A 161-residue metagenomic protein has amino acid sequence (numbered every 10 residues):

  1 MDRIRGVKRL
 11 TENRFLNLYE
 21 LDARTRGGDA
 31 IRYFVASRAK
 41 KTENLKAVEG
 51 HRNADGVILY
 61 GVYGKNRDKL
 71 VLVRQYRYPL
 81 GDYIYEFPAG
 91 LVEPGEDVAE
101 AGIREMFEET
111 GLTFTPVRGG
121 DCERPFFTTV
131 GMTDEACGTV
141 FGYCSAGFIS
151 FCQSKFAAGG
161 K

Functional and structural regions predicted by a protein language model:
M1-R9, L16: A short, amphipathic edge element
R9-R14, R26, V48-R52, P125-A136: Acidic pyrophosphate-coordinating catalytic loop
F15-Y60, N66: Acidic, metal-coordinating catalytic segment for phosphate/diphosphate chemistry, firing primarily on the Nudix
N17, L91-G95, F126: Short, surface-exposed loop/turn motifs that are enriched in glycine and acidic residues and include a nearby proline
K46-V62, N66-R104, I149, F156: Conserved Nudix-box catalytic region and its N-terminal flanking loop in Nudix hydrolases and closely related
D55, V62-K65, Q75-P79, F107 (+1 more regions): Active-site segment of metal-dependent pyrophosphate-handling enzymes, primarily the Nudix hydrolase catalytic core
Q153-K161: NUDIX/MutT-family hydrolases
